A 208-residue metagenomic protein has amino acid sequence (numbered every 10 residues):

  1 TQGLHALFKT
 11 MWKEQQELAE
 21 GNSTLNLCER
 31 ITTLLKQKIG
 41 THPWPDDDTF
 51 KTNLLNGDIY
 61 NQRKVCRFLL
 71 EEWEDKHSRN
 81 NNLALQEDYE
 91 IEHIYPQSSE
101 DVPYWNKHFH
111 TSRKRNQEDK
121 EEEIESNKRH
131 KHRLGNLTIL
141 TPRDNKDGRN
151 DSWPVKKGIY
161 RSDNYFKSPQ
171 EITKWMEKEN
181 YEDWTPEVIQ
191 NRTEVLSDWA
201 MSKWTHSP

Functional and structural regions predicted by a protein language model:
T1-P208: Flexible coil/loop and intrinsically disordered segments
